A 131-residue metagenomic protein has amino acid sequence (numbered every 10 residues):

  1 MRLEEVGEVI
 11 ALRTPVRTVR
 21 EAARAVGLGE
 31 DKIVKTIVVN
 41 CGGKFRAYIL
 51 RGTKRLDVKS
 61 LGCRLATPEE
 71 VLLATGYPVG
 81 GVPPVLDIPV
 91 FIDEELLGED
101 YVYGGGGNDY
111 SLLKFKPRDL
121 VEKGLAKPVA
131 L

Functional and structural regions predicted by a protein language model:
M1-L131: Extended, low-hydrophobicity, polar/charged segments
